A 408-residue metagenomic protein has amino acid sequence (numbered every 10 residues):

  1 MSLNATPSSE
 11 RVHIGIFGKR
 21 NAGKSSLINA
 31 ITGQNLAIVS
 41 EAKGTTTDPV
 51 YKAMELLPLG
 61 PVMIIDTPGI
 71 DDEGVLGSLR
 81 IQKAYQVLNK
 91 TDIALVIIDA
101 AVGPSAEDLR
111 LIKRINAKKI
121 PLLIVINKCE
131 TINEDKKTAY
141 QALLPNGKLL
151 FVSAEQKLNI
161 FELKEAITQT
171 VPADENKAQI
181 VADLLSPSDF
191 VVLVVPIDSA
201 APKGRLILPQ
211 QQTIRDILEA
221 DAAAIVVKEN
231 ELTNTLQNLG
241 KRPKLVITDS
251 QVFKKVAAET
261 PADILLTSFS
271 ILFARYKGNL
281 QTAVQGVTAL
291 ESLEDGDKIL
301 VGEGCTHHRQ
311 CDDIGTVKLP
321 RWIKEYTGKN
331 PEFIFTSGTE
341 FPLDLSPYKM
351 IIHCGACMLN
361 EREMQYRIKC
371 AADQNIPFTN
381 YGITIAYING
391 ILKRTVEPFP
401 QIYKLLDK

Functional and structural regions predicted by a protein language model:
M1-S2, R11, K19-S25, G204-K408: C-terminal effector/interaction modules appended to NTPase cores
M1-S78, Q86-N89: Conserved G1/Walker A P-loop phosphate-binding module
E41, I70-L76, D99-G103, T170-P172 (+3 more regions): Short, flexible loop segments at the rims of nucleotide/cofactor-binding pockets, characterized by
K52-G60, I65, V75, L79-L149 (+5 more regions): Conserved C-terminal guanine-recognition region of P-loop GTPase G domains, centered on the G4
T67, I98-A101, I120-K136, L150-L158 (+8 more regions): G-domain G4 guanine-recognition motif of GTPases
A94-L95, L149, V191, V246 (+2 more regions): Short, well-ordered beta-strand core segments
I120-L123, K128-D183, F190-V192, D221-N230 (+6 more regions): Canonical P-loop GTPase G-domain recognition
L184-Q212: Long, well-ordered amphipathic alpha-helical subdomains in the mid-to-C-terminal portions of large enzyme subunits
